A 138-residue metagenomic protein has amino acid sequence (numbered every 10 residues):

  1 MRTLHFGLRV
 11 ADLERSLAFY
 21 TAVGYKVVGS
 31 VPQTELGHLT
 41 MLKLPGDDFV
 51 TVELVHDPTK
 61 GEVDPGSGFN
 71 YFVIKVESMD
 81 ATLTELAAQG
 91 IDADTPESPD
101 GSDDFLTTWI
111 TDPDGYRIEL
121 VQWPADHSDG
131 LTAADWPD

Functional and structural regions predicted by a protein language model:
M1-R15, F69-F72, V121-D138: N-terminal beta-strand motif that seeds the catalytic metal site of vicinal oxygen chelate
R2, R9-F49: Core segments of cupin and vicinal oxygen chelate
R2-D12, T40-L44, G61-A87, L106-T111 (+1 more regions): Vicinal oxygen chelate
S30, L83-D138: Vicinal oxygen chelate
Q33, G46, G61-D64, G101: Acidic pyrophosphate-coordinating catalytic loop
T34-L36, K60-G61, P124-D129: Flexible, glycine-rich phosphate/dinucleotide-binding loops and adjacent beta-alpha linkers at cofactor/substrate
P45, V55-D57, W123: Generic beta-structure capping elements
V52-E53, E119: Conserved beta-strand in the GNAT
